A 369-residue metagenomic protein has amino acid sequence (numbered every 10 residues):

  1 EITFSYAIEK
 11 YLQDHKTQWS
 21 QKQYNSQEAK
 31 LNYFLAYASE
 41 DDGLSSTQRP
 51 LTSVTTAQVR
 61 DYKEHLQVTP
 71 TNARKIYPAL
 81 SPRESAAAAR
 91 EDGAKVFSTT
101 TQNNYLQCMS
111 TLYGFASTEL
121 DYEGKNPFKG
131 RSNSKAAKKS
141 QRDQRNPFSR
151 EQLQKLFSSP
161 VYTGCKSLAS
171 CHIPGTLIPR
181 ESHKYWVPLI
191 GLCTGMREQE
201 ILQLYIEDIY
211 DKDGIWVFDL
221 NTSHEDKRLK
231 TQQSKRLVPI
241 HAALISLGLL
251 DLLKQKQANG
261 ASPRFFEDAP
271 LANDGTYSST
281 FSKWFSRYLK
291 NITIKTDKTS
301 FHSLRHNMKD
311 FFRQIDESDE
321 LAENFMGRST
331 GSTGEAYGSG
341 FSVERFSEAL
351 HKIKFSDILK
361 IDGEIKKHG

Functional and structural regions predicted by a protein language model:
I2-N32, G43, T47-L51, E119-L120: Short, aromatic/basic-rich helix-turn unit that serves as a nucleic-acid recognition element
Q27, H183-Y185, S278, S282 (+1 more regions): Short, leucine-enriched amphipathic alpha-helices that occur as contiguous helical runs
Y33-E40, R49, V54, T71-R131 (+1 more regions): N-terminal DNA-binding recognition helix of tyrosine site-specific recombinases/integrases
A89-Q107, K129-E198, L202-L204, K212: Basic, Lys/Arg- and aromatic-enriched nucleic-acid-binding interface segment
G130-N133, C165, T194, Q203-L247: Conserved tyrosine-mediated DNA breakage-rejoining catalytic core shared by Y-recombinases
L153, V161, C165-L168, H224 (+1 more regions): Active-site/catalytic core of tyrosine-dependent DNA strand-transfer enzymes
L189, C193, E200, S303-S329: C-terminal catalytic core of tyrosine-transesterase DNA break-rejoin enzymes
L271, M326-L359: Catalytic-site neighborhood detector that most strongly recognizes the C-terminal catalytic loop/helix of tyrosine
